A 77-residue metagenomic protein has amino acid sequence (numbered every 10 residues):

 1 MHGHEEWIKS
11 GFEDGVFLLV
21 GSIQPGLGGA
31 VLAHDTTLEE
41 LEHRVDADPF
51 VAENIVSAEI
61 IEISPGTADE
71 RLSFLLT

Functional and structural regions predicted by a protein language model:
M1-T77: Conserved, structured core segments of small domains
